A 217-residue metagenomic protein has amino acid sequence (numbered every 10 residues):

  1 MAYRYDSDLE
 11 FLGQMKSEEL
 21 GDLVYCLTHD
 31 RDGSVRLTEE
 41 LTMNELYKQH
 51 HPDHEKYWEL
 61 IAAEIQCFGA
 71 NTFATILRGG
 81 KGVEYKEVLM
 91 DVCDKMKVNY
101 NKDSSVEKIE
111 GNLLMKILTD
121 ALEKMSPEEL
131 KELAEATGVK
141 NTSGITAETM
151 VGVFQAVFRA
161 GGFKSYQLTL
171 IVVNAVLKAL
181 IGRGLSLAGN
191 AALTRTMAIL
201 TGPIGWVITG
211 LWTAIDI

Functional and structural regions predicted by a protein language model:
M1-Q155: Terminal export/targeting leaders at protein ends
T142-I217: Membrane-inserting effector segments that mediate pore formation, membrane fusion, or transient membrane insertion
